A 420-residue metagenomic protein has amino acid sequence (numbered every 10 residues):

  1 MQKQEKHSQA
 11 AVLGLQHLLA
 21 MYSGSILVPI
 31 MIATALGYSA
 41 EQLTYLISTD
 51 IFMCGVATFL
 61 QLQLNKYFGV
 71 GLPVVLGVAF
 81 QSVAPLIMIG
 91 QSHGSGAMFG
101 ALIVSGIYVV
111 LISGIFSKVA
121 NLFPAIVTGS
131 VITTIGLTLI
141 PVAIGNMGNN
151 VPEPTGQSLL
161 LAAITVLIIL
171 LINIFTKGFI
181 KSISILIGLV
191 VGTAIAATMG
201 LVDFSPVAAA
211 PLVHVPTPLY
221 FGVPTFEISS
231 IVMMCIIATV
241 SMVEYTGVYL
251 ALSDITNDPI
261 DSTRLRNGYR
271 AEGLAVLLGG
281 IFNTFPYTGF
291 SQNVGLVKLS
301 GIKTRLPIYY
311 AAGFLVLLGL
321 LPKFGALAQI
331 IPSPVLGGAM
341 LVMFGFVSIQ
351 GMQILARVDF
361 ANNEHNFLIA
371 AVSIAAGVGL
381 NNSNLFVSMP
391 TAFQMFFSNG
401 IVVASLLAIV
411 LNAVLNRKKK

Functional and structural regions predicted by a protein language model:
M1-Q9: Short, Lys/Arg-rich, polar N-terminal cytosolic tail immediately upstream of the first transmembrane signal-anchor
H7, A33-G71, C235-R305: Membrane-embedded helical hairpins/re-entrant loop segments and their flanking transmembrane helices within multi-pass
S8-A20, S25, G156-V166, I183-S184 (+3 more regions): Hydrophobic, membrane-embedded alpha-helices of multi-pass small-molecule transporters
G14-M31, V75-S82, A375: The first (N-terminal) embedded transmembrane alpha-helix
S25-P29, A33, T165-F175, I183 (+4 more regions): Juxtamembrane interface elements at the cytosolic ends of transmembrane helices in multi-pass membrane proteins
Y45, Y67-F80, N121-S130, I180-L186 (+3 more regions): Short, non-helical or kinked segments that cap or interrupt transmembrane helices
V70-G100: Membrane-interface helix-loop-helix modules in multi-pass membrane proteins
I89-S205, A312, L317-K420: Membrane-embedded alpha-helical modules
